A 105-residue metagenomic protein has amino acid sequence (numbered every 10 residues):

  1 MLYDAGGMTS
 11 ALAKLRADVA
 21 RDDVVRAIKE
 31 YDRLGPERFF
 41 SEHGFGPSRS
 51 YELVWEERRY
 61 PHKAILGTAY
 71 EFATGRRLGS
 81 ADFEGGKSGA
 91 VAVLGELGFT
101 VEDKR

Functional and structural regions predicted by a protein language model:
M1-R105: Intrinsically disordered, charged low-complexity linkers and terminal tails that flank or connect structured domains
